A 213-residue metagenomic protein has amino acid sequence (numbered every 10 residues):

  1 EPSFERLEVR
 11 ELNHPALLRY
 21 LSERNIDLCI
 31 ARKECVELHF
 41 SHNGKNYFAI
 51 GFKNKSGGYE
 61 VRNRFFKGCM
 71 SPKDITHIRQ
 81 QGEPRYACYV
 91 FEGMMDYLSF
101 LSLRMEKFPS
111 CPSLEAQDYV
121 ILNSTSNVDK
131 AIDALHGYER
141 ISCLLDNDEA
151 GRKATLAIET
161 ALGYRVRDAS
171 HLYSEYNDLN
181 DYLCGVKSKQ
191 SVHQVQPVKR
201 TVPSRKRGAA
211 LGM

Functional and structural regions predicted by a protein language model:
E1-Y47, Q194-M213: TOPRIM metal-binding catalytic domain and adjacent DNA-binding surface shared by DnaG-type primases
R19, L98, L156: Alpha-helical elements of the RecA-like P-loop NTPase motor core of helicases
L21, E92, F100, C143 (+1 more regions): Terminal peptide-recognition signature
F40-A134: Phosphate-handling DNA/RNA-contact segment within nucleic-acid enzymes
Y86, R104-M213: TOPRIM fold recognition
